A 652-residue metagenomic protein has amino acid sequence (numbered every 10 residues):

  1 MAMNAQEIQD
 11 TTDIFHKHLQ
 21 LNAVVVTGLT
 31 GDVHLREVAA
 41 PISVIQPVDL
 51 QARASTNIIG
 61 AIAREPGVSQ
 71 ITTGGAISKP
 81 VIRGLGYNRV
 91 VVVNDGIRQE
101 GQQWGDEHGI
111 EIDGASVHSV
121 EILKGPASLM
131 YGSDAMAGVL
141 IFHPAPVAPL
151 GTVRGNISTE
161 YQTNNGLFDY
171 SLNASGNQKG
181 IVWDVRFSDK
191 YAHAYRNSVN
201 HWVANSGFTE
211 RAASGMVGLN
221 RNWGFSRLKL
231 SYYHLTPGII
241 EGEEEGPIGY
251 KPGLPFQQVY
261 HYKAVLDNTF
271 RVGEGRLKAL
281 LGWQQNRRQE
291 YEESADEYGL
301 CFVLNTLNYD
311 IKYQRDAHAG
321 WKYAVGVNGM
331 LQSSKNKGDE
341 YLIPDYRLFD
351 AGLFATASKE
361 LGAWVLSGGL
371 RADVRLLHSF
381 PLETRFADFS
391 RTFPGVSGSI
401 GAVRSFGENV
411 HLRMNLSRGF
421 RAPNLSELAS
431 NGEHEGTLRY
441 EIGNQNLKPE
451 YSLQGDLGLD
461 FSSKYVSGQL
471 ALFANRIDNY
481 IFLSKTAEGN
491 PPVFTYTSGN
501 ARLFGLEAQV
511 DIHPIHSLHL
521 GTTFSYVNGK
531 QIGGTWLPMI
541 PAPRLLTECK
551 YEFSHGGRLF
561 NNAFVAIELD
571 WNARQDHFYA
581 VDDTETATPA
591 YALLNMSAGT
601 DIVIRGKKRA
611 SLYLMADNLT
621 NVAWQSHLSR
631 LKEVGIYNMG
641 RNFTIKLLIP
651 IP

Functional and structural regions predicted by a protein language model:
E7-Q51, Y87: Short, acidic, small-residue-rich periplasmic hinge/interaction motif at the N-terminus of Gram-negative outer-membrane
I97-K124: Short acidic/polar hinge/loop motifs at secondary-structure boundaries that mediate gating or recognition
G101-Q103, S116-H118, L129-V199, S206-A212 (+1 more regions): Outer-membrane beta-barrel translocator/receptor signature
N165-Y191, H201-T236, F256-G273, Y313 (+4 more regions): Transmembrane beta-barrel wall of Gram-negative outer-membrane proteins
A192-N200, A204-E210, G224-N308, S333-S334 (+3 more regions): Flexible loop and strand-edge segments within Gram-negative outer membrane beta-barrel domains
G249-D267, D388-S405, N409-H411, R418-Q469 (+2 more regions): Outer-membrane beta-barrel signature, preferentially recognizing the C-terminal barrel domain of Gram-negative
F420-R421, R476-D478, I515, L520 (+2 more regions): C-terminal beta-signal and adjacent terminal beta-strands/loops of Gram-negative outer-membrane beta-barrel proteins
F473-I477, F494-Q575: Gram-negative outer-membrane beta-barrel transporters
